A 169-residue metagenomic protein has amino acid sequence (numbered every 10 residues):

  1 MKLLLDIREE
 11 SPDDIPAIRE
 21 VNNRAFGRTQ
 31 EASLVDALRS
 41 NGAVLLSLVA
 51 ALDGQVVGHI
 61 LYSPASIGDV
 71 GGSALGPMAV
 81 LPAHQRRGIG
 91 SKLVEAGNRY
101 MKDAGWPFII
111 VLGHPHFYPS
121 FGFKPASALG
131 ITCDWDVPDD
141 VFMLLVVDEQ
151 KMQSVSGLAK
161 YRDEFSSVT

Functional and structural regions predicted by a protein language model:
M1-L34, G42-V57, F142, D148-T169: Short amphipathic alpha-helix that is part of the acyltransferase structural core
V35-R39, L129-T132: Short, solvent-exposed loop/turn elements at beta->coil junctions and helix N-caps that rim active or binding pockets
V49, Q55-A65, G71-A79: Conserved beta-strand in the GNAT
V80, R86-R99, V111: Conserved acetyl-CoA-binding loop-helix of GNAT-fold acetyltransferases
R86-R87, S91, V137-D148: Accessory recognition modules or surfaces
D103-P107, L112-P138: Conserved active-site alpha-helix within GNAT-family acetyltransferase domains
